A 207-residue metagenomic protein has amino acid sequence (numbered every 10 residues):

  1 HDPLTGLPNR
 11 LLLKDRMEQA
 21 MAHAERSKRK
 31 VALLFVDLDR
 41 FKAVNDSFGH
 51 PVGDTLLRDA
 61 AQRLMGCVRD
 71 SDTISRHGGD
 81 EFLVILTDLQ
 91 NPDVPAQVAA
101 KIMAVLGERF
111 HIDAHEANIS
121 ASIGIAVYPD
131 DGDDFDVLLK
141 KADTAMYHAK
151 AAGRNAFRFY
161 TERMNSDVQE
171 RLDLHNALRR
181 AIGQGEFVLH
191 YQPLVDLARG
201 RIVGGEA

Functional and structural regions predicted by a protein language model:
H1-L33, D39-R69, S75-V84, Q90-A100 (+2 more regions): Conserved long alpha-helical elements within nucleotide-processing catalytic cores of c-di-GMP signaling and class III
L11, D93, A117, D133-D136: Conserved catalytic/ATP-binding subdomain
R16, L34, F159, Q169-A207: Active-site core of bacterial EAL-family cyclic-dinucleotide phosphodiesterase domains
K28, V52, A114, I202-A207: Short, intrinsically disordered, charge-balanced linker/junction segments flanking boundaries in proteins
K30, D136-V137, N155, V203-E206: Short beta-strand edge/capping elements of PAS-family sensory modules
F35, L86, I125-V127, Y191: Sensory input modules used in signal transduction, predominantly PAS/LOV/GAF but also related non-catalytic regulatory
I74, K101, V105, H111 (+4 more regions): Cyclic nucleotide signaling catalytic output domains
F82, A121-I125, A207: A structural signal for short, well-ordered beta-strand segments
